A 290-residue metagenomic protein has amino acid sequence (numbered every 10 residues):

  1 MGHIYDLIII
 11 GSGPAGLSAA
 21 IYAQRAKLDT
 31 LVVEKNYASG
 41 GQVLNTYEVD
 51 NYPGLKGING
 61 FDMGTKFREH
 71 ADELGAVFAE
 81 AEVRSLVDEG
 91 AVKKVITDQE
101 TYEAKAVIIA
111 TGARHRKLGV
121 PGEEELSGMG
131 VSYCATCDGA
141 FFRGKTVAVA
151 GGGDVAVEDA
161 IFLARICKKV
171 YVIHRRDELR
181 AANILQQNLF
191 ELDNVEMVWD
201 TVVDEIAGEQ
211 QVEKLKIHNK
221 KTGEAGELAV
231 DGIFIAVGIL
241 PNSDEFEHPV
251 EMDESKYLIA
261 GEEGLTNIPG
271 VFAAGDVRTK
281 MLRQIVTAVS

Functional and structural regions predicted by a protein language model:
G2-A15, T146-A150: Beta1/beta-strand and adjacent pyrophosphate-binding region of the FAD-binding site in flavoprotein oxidoreductases
I4, N36-N59, A182-F190: Conserved N-terminal glycine-rich FAD pyrophosphate-binding loop of Rossmann-like flavoproteins
I8, Q24-N45, Y171-R180: Glycine-rich FAD pyrophosphate-binding loop
G16-L17, A156: N-terminal Rossmann-fold NAD(P) dinucleotide-binding loop
R25, N36, R143-I166: Rossmann-like NAD(P)H-binding beta-loop-alpha module
A71-T97, T101-A104, R165-G261: A Rossmann-like FAD-binding core segment of flavoenzymes
G119, E124-F141, V237-T287: FAD-site-proximal beta/loop scaffold in flavoenzymes
